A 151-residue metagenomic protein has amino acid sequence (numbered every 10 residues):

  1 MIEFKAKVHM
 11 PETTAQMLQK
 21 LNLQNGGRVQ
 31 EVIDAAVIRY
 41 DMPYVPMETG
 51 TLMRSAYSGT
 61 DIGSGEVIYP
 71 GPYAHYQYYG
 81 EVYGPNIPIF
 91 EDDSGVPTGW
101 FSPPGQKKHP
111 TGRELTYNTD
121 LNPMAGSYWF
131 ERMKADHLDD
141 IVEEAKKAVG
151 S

Functional and structural regions predicted by a protein language model:
M1-A74, Y83-S151: Short, Lys/Arg-rich flexible segments
Y76-Y78: His/Glu-rich zincin catalytic helix
